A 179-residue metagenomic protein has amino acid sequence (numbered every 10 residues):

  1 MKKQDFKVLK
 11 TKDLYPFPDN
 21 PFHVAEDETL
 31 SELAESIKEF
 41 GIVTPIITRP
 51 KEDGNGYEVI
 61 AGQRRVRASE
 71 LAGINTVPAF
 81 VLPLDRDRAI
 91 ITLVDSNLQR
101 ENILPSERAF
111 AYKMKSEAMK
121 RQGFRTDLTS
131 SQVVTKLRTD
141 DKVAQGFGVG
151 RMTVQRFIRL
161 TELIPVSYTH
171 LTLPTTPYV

Functional and structural regions predicted by a protein language model:
M1-K2, I37, M114, T135 (+2 more regions): Generic cytosolic/nucleocytoplasmic N-terminal low-complexity/intrinsically disordered segments
M1-L82, R88-N102: Short, charged/polar connector segments at secondary-structure boundaries
F22-V24, S31, R67-E162: Amphipathic, charge-rich alpha-helical segments that serve as recognition/docking helices
P165-S167: Acidic, proline/serine/threonine- and glycine-rich low-complexity intrinsically disordered segments
T169-T175: Conserved small/polar residues in nucleotide/adenosyl-binding loops
